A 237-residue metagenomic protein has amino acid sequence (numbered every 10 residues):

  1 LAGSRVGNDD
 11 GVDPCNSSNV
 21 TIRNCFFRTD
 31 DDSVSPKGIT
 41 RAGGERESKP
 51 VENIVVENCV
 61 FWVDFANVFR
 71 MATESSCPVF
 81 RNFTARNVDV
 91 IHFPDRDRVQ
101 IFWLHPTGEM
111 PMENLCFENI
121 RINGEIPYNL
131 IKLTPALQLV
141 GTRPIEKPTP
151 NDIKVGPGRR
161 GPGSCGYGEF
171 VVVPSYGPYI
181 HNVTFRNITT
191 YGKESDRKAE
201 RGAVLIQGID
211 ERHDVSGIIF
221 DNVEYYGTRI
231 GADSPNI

Functional and structural regions predicted by a protein language model:
L1-I237: Extracellular/periplasmic carbohydrate-active domains that bind, remodel, or depolymerize complex polysaccharides
